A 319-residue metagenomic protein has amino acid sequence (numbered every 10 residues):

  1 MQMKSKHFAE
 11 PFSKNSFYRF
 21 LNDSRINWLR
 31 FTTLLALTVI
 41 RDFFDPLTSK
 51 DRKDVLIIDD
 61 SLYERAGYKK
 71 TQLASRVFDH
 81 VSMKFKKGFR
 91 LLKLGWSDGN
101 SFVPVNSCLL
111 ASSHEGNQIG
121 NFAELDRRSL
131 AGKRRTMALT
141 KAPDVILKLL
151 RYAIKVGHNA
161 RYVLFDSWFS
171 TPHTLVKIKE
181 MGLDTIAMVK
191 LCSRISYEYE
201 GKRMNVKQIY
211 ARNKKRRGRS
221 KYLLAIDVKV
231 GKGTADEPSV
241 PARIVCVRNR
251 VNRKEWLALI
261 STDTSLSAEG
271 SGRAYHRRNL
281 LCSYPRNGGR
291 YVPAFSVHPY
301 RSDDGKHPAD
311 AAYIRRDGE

Functional and structural regions predicted by a protein language model:
M1-R30: Gly/serine-rich nucleotide phosphate-binding loop at the start of the catalytic core of nucleotide/ADP-ribose-handling
Q2-K4, R52-A66, L94, Y162-F169 (+8 more regions): Short, conserved catalytic/metal-binding motifs centered on acidic residues
D23-H114, A225-K232: Active-site-proximal, Lys/Arg-enriched surface segment that forms a nucleic-acid-binding/basic interface patch
T38-P46, T140-R161, C246: Short, basic/hydrophobic alpha-helical segments
K53, K155, L175-D184: Short, surface-exposed basic-aromatic patches at helix termini and helix-loop junctions that form
A66-K69, T171-I178, R194-G201: A short acidic (Asp/Glu
F102-V103, S107-C108, S113-A123, R127 (+2 more regions): An anionic, glycine-rich sequence signature occurring as long contiguous blocks
L130-T140, Y162-F165: Flexible, glycine/proline-enriched loop segments at strand-loop-helix junctions that form or flank small-ligand binding
